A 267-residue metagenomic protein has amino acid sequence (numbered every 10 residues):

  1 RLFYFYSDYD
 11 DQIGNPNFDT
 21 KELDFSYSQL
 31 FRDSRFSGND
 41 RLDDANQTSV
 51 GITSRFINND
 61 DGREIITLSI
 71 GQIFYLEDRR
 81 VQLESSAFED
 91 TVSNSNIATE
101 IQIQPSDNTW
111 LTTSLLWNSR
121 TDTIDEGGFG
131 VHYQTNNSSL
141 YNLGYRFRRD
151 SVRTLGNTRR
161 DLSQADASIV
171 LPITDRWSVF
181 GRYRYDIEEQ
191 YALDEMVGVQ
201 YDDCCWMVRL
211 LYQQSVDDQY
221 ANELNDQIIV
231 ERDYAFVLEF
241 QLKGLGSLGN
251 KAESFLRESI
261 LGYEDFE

Functional and structural regions predicted by a protein language model:
R1-E267: Outer-membrane beta-barrel translocator/pore domains, especially the C-terminal barrels of Gram-negative outer-membrane
